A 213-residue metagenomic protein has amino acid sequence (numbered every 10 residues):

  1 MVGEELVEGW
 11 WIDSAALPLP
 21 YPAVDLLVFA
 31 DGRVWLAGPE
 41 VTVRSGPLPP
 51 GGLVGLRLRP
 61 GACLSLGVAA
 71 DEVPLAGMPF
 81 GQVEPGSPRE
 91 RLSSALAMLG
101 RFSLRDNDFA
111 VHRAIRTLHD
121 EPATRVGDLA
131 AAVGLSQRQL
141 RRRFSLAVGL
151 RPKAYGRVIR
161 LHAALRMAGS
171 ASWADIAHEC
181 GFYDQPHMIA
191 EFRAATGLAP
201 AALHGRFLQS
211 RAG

Functional and structural regions predicted by a protein language model:
M1-Q137, A147-R151, R166, S172-Y183 (+1 more regions): Alpha-helical bundle regulatory/interaction domains
F144, G156, F192-R193, H204: DNA major-groove recognition helix of helix-turn-helix
T196: Aromatic-residue-lined binding/catalytic grooves and analogous aromatic/hydrophobic interfacial grooves in multimeric
